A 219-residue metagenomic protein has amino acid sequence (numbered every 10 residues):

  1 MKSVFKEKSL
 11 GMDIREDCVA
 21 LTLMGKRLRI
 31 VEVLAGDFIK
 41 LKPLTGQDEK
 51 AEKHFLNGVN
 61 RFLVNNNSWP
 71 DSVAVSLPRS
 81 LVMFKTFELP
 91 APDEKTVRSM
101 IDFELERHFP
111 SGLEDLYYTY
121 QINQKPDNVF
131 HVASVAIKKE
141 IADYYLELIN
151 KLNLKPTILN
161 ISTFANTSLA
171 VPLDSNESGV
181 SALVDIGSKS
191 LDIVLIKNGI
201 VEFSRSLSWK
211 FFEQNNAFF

Functional and structural regions predicted by a protein language model:
M1-F219: Hydrophobic/aromatic-enriched cytosolic interaction surfaces used to assemble or bind macromolecules
